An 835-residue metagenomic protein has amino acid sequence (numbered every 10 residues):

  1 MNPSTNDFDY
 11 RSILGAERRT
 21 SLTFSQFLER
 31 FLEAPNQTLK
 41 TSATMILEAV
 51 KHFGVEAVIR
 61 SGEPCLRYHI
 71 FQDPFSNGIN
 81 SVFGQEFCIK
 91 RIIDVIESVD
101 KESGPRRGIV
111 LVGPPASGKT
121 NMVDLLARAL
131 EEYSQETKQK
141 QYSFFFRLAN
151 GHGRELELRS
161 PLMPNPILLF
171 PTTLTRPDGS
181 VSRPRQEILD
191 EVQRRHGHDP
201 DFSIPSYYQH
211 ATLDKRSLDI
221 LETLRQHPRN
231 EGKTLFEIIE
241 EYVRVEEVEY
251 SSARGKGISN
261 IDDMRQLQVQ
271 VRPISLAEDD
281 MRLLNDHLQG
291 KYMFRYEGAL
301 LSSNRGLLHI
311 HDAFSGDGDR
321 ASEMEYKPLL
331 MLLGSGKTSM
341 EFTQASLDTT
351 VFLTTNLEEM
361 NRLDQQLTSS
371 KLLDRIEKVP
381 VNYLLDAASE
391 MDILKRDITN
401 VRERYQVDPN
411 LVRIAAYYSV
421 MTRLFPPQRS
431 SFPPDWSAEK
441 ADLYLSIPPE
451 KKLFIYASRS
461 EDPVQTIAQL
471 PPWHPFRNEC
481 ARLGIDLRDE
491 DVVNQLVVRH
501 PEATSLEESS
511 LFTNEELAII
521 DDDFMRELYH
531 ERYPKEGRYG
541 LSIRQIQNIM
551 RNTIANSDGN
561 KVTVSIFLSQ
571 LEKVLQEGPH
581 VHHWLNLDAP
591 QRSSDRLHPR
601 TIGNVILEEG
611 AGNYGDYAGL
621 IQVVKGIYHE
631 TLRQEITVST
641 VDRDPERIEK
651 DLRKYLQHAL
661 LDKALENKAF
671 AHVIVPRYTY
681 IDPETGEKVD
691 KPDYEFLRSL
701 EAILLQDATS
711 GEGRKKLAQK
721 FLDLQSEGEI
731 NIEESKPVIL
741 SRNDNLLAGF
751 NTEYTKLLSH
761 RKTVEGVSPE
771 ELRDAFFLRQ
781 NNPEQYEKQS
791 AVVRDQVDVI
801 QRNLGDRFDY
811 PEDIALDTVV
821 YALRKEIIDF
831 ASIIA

Functional and structural regions predicted by a protein language model:
M1-A43: Long, basic/Gly/Ser/Thr-rich N-terminal segments that mediate initial subcellular attachment or targeting
L28-A835: Conserved ASCE/P-loop NTPase catalytic core
